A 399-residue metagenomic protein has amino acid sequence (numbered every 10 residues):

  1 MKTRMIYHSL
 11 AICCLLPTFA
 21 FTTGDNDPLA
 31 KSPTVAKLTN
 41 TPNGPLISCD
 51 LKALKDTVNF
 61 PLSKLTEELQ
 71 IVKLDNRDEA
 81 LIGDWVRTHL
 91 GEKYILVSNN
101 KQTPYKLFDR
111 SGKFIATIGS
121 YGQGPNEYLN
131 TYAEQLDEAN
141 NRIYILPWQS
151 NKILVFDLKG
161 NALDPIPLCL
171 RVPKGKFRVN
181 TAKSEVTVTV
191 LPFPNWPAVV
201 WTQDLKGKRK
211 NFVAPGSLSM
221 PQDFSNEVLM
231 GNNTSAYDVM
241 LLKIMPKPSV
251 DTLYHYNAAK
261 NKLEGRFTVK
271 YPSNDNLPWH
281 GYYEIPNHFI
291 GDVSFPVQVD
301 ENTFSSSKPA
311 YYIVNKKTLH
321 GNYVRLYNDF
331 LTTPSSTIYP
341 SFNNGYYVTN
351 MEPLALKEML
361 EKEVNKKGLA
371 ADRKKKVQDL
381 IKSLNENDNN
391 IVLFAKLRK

Functional and structural regions predicted by a protein language model:
M1-P42, S111, R142-Y144, G160: Bacterial Sec-dependent N-terminal signal peptides
P28-I71: Blade/loop signatures of beta-propeller domains
S48, K93-N100, N141-P147, S184-P194 (+3 more regions): Short beta-strand elements that form the blades of beta-propeller/WD-repeat-like and other beta-sheet-rich scaffold
D75-W85, P104, K113-N140, P147: Blade-loop segments of beta-propeller domains
G83-R87, Y128-E134, R171-V179, M220-M230 (+2 more regions): Repeated scaffold domains used in trafficking and secretory/extracellular systems, primarily beta-propellers
T103-Y105, S150-L154, P194-W201, K247-Y254 (+3 more regions): Structural motif
N130-T131, L146-A198, F212-P221: Asp-box/WD-like beta-propeller blade repeats and closely related beta-sheet repeat scaffolds
K262-G281, K316-N344: Conserved blade-ending motifs and adjacent loop-strand segments that build the rim/top face of beta-propeller domains
